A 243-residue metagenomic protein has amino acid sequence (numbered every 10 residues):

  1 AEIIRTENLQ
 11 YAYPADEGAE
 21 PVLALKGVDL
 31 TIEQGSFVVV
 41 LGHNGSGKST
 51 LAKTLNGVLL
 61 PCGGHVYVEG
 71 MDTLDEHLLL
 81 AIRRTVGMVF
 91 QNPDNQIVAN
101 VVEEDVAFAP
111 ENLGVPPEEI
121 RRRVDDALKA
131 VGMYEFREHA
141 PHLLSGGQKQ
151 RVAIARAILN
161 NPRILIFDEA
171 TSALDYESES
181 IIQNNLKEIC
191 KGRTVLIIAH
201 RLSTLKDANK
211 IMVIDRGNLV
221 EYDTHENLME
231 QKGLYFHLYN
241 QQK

Functional and structural regions predicted by a protein language model:
R5, E118-F136: Conserved ABC ATPase "signature" region
L41-H43: The feature captures the beta-strand-to-loop junction immediately N-terminal to the Walker
N56: Helix-to-loop junction immediately C-terminal to a conserved catalytic motif
G64-L74, I82: Conserved ABC transporter NBD signature motif
H139, N160, K191: Conserved signature/switch motifs of ABC ATPase nucleotide-binding domains
A140-L144, Q148: Conserved ABC ATPase signature
L165-D168: Catalytic Walker B motif of ABC-type/P-loop ATPase nucleotide-binding domains
N184, K206-K243: C-terminal portion of ABC ATPase nucleotide-binding domains
